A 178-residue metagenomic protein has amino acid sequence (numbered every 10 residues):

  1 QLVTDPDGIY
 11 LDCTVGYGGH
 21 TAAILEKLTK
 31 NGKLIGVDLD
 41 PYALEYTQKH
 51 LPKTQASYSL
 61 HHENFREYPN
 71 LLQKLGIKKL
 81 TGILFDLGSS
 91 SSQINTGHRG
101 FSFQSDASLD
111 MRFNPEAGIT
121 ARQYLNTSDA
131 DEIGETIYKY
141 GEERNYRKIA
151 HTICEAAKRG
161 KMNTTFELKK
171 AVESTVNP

Functional and structural regions predicted by a protein language model:
Q1-P178: S-adenosyl-L-methionine-dependent methyltransferase catalytic core, i.e., the SAM/SAH-binding region
